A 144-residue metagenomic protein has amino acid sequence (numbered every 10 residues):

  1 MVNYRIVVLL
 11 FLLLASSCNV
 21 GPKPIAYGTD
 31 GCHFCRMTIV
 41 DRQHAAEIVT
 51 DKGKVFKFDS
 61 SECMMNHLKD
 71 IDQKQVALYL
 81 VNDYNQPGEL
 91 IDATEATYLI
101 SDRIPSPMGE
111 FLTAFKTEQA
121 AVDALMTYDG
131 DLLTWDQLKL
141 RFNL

Functional and structural regions predicted by a protein language model:
N3-L9: Sec-dependent signal peptide recognition, specifically the positively charged N-region followed immediately by
L14-S17: C-terminal motif of bacterial Sec signal peptides marking the signal peptidase cleavage site
N19-G21: Bacterial signal peptide processing site
G28: Short metal-coordination and nucleic-acid-contact micro-motifs, chiefly zinc-binding Cys/His arrays
H33-Q73: Post-signal-peptide N-terminal segment of Sec-exported extracytoplasmic proteins
R42-D51, I91-P107: Short aromatic-glycine-(Arg/Gly/Cys) micro-motifs in beta-strand/loop hairpins
K57-I91, Y98: Mature extracytoplasmic domains of secretory-pathway proteins
K116-L144: C-terminal partner/receptor-binding element of secreted or periplasmic proteins
